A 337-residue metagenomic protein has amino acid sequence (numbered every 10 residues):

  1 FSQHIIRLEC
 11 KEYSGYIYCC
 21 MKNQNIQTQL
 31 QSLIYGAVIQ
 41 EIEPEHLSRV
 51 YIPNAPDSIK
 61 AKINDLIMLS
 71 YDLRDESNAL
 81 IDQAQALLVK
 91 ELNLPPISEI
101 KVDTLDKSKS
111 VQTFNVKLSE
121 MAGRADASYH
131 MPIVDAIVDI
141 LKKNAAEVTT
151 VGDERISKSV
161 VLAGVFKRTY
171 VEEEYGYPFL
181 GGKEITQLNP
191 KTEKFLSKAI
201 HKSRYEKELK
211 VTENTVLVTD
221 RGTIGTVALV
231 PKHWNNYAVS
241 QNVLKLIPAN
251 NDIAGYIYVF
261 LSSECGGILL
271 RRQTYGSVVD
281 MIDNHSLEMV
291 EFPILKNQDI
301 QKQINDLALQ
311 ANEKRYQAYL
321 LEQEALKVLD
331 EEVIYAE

Functional and structural regions predicted by a protein language model:
F1-H4, G36-S58, N236-L244, Y275-I300: A short glycine-rich beta-alpha junction/loop motif
F1-S2, G15, T28-S32, T186-S197 (+3 more regions): Short, ligand-facing micro-motifs at secondary-structure edges
L8-E9, I17-Y35, Y51, S262-C265: Well-ordered mid-protein domain cores that form the structural environment of catalytic cofactors
Y13-Y18, D57-A61, N251-I257, Q298-K302: Short, conserved charged micro-motifs
G15, T212, G255-V259, E264 (+3 more regions): Feature representing long, continuous alpha-helical segments
P56-F166, Q298-E337: Non-catalytic DNA-recognition/assembly elements of restriction-modification systems
G152-K167, K183-E213: Sequence-specific dsDNA recognition surfaces
Y177-P178, T215-L217: Beta-sheet entry/capping signal
